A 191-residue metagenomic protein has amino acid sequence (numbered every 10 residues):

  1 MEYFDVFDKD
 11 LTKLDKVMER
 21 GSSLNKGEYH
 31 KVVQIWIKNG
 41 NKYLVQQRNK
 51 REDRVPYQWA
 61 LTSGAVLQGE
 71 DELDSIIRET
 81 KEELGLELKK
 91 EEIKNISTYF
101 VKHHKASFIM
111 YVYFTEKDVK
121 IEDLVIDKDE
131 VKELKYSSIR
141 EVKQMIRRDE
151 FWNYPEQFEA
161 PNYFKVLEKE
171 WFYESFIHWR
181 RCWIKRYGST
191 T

Functional and structural regions predicted by a protein language model:
M1-Q34: Acidic, metal-coordinating catalytic segment for phosphate/diphosphate chemistry, firing primarily on the Nudix
D10, N39-K42, N49, E116-I121 (+1 more regions): Short loop segments at secondary-structure junctions
N25-G27, R54-A60, E133-S138: A short, polar/proline- and glycine-enriched secondary-structure boundary/capping micro-motif
H30-K31, F108-M110: Short, surface-exposed coil-to-beta transition loops
V32-S63: A glycine-rich, hydrophobic loop/mini-helix early in the fold
V45, L61-N95: The catalytic Nudix box helix
S97-Y99, H104-A106, V112-F114, V119-T191: Nudix hydrolase/Nudix homology domain
